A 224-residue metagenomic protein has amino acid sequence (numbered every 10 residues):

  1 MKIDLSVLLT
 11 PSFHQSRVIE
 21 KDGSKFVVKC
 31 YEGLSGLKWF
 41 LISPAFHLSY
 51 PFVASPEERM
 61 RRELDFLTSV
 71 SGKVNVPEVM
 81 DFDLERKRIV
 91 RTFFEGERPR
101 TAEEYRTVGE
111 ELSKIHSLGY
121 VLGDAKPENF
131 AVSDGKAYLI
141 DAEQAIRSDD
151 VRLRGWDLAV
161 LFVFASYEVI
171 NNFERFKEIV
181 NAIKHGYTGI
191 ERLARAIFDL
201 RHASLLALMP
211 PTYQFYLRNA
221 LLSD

Functional and structural regions predicted by a protein language model:
M1-V7: Conserved N-terminal boundary motif of the eukaryotic protein kinase catalytic domain
S12-R59: ATP-binding glycine-rich loop module of kinase domains
V18-G23, T92-F93, S133-D134: Active-site beta-strand termini and strand-to-loop segments that position acidic
W39, S43-P44, A54-E111: Conserved structural core of kinase catalytic domains
H116: Helix-to-catalytic-loop junction in kinase catalytic cores
G119, D124, N129: Conserved catalytic-loop position in the HRD/HxD motif
N129-L139: Conserved protein kinase catalytic/activation segment
A142-D224: C-lobe/activation-segment region of protein kinase-like
